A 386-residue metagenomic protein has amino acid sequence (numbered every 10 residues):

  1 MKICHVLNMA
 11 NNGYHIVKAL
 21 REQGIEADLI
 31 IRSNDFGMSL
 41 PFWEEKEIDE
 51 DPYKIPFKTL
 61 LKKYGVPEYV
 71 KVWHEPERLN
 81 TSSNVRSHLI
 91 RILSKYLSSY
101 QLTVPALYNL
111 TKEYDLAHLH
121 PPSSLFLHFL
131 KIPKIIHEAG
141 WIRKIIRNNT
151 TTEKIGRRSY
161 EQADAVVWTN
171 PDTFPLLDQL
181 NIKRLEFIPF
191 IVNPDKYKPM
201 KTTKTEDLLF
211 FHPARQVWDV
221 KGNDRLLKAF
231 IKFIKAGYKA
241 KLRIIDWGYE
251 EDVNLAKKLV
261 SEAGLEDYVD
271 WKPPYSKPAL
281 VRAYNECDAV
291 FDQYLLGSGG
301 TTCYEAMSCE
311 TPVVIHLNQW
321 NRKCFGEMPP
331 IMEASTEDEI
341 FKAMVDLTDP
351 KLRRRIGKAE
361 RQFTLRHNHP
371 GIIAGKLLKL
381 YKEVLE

Functional and structural regions predicted by a protein language model:
L116-P122, L127-R147, V167, L185-E186: Active-site proximal beta-strand in glycosyltransferases
I145-I146, K154-F187, V192-P194: A short, active-site helix/loop in glycosyltransferases that binds the activated sugar's phosphate group
I146-R147, Q179, I191-D207, R282: Acidic anion/phosphate-binding donor-loop and adjacent secondary structure in glycosyltransferase catalytic cores
V167, P199-K221, L227-K232, R243: Conserved donor-binding/catalytic core segment of Leloir-type glycosyltransferases
K241-L255, P273: Glycosyltransferase donor-sugar binding loop
N254-P274: Nucleotide-activated donor-binding/catalytic signature segment of Leloir-type glycosyltransferases, i.e., the conserved
P312-H316: Short hydrophobic beta-strand element within catalytic cores of glycosyltransferases and related nucleotide-activated
T348-K382: A charged, aromatic-enriched C-terminal amphipathic alpha-helix characteristic of glycosyltransferases across folds
